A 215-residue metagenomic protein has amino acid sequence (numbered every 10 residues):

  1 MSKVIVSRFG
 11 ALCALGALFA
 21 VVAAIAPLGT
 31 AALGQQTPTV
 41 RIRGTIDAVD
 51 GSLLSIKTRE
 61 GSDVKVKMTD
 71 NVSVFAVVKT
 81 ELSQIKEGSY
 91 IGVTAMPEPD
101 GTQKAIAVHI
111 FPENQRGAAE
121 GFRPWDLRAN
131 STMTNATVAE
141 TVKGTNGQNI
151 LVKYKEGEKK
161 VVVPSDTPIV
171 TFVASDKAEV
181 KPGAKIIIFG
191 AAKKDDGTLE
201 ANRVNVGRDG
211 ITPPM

Functional and structural regions predicted by a protein language model:
S2-V6, V21, I25-M215: Short, flexible, surface-exposed loop segments at domain boundaries
F9: Catalytic-site microenvironment of enzymes that process N-acetyl-hexosamine-containing cell-wall polysaccharides
